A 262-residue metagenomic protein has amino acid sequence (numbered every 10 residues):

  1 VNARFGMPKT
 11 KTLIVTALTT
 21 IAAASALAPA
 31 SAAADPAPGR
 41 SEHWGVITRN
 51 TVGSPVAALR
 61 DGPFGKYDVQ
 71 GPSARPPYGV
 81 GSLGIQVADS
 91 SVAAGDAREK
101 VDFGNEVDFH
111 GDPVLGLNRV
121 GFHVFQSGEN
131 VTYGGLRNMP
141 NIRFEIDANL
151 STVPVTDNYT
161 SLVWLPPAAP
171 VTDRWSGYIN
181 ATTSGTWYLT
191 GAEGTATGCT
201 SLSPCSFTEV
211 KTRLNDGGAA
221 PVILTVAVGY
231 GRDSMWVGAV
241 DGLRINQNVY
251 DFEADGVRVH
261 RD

Functional and structural regions predicted by a protein language model:
N2-A34: Secretory targeting and sorting signals
A34-P63, F252-D262: Extracellular carbohydrate-recognition regions
K66-K100: Short carbohydrate-recognition loop motifs
Q86-R119, N158-L165: Secreted extracellular polysaccharide-interacting domains
V87-D89, V124-Q126, I146-A148, V228-Y230: Short beta-strand segments enriched in hydrophobic/aromatic residues within well-folded beta-rich domains
L115-E129: A short beta-strand element within beta-rich, extracytoplasmic domains of secreted/secretory-pathway proteins
Q126-L202: Extracellular ligand-binding interfaces
T182-D262: Terminal, low-complexity interaction segments
